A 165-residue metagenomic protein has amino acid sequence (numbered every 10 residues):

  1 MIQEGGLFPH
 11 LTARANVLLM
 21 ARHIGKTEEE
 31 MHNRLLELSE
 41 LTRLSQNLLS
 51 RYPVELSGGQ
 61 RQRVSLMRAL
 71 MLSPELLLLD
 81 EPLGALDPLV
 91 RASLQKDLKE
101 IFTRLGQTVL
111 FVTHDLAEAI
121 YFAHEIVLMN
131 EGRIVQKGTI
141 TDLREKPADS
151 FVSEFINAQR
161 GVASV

Functional and structural regions predicted by a protein language model:
F8-E30, L41-R43: ABC-type ATPase nucleotide-binding domains, specifically the catalytic core motifs of the NBD
E29-N47, E100: Conserved ABC ATPase "signature" region
Y52-L56, Q60: Conserved ABC ATPase signature
S73: Conserved catalytic motifs of ABC-family nucleotide-binding domains
L77-D80: Catalytic Walker B motif of ABC-type/P-loop ATPase nucleotide-binding domains
K137-G138, K146: ABC ATPase "signature
